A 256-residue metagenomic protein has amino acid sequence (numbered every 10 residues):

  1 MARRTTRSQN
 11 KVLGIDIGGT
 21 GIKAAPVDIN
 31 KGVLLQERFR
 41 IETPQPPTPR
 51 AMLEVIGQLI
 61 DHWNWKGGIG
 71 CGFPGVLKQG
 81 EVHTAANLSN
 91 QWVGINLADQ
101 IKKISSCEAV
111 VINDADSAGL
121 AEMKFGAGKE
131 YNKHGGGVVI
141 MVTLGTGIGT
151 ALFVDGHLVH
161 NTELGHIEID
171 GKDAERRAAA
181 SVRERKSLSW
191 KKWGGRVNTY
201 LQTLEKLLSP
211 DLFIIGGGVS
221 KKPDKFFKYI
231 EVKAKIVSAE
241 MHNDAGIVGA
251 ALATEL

Functional and structural regions predicted by a protein language model:
M1-G68, L77-E81, I101-C107, A121-L144 (+1 more regions): ATP-binding/phosphotransfer module of carbohydrate and carboxylate kinases, centering on a glycine-rich
P74: Conserved NAD(P)H cofactor-binding loop of Rossmann-fold oxidoreductase domains
V82-G94: A charged helix-plus-loop insertion that forms the helical arch/lid used to bind and gate nucleic-acid substrates
L97-D99: Internal amphipathic helical hairpin motif
A109-D114: General beta-strand structural signal in soluble alpha/beta enzymes
A115-G119: Active-site-adjacent loop/helix segments that line or gate small-molecule/cofactor pockets in enzymes
